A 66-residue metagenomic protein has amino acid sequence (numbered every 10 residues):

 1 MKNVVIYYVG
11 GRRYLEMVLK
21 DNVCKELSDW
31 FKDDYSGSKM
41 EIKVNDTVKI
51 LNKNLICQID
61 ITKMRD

Functional and structural regions predicted by a protein language model:
M1-K32: N-terminal acidic leader/helix
G37-D66: Short, mixed-charge low-complexity intrinsically disordered segments
